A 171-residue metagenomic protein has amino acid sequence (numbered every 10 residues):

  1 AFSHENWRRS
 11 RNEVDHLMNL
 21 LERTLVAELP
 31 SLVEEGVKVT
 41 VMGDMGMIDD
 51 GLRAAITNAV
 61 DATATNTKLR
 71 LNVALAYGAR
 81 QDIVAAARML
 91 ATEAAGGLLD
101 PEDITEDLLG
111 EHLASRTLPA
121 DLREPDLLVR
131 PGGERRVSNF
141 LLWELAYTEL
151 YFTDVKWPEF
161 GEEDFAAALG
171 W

Functional and structural regions predicted by a protein language model:
A1-W171: Flexible, compositionally biased loop and terminal segments
